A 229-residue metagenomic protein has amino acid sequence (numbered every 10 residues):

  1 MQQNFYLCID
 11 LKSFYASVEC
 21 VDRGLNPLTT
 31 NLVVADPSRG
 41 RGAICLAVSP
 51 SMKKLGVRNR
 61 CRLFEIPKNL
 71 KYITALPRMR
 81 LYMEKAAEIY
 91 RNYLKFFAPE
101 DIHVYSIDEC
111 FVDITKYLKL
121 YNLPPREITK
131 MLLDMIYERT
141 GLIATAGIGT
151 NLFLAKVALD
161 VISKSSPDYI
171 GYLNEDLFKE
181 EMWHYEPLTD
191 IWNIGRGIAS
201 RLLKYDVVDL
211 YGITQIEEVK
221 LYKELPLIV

Functional and structural regions predicted by a protein language model:
M1-I107, F111: Residues that scaffold, gate, or flank divalent-cation-dependent active/transport sites
V18-C20, I44-A47, L154-I162, K204: Short acidic, glycine/serine/threonine-rich loops at helix termini
L81-R91, Y211-V229: Alpha-helical interaction/regulatory segments in DNA maintenance proteins
E88, N92-F97, M131-T140, R201 (+2 more regions): Generic non-transmembrane alpha-helical segments
I107-D113, T150-A155: Short, conserved phosphate-binding/catalytic loop or strand-edge motifs used in phosphoryl-/nucleotidyl-transfer
F111-L133, D206, E218: Catalytic palm subdomain of template-directed nucleic-acid polymerases, centered on the conserved carboxylate motif
P124-T189: Long, highly charged, low-complexity intrinsically disordered interaction regions that mediate electrostatic DNA/RNA
